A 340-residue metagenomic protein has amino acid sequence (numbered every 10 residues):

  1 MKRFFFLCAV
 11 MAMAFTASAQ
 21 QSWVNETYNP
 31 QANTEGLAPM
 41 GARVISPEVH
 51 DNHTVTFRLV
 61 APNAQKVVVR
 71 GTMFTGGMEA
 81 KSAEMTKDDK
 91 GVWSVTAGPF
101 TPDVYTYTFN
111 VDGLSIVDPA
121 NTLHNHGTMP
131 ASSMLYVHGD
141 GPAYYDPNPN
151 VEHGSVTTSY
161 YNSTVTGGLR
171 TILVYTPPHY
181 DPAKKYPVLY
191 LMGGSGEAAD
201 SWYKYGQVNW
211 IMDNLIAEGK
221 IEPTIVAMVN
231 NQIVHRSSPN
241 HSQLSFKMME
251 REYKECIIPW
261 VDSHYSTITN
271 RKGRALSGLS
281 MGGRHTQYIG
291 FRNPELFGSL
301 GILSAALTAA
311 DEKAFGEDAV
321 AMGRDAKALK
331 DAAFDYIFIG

Functional and structural regions predicted by a protein language model:
M1-S22: Bacterial Sec-dependent N-terminal signal peptides
Q20-A38, R43-A80, K87-G340: Non-catalytic cap/lid and distal C-terminal segments of serine-dependent acyl enzymes
